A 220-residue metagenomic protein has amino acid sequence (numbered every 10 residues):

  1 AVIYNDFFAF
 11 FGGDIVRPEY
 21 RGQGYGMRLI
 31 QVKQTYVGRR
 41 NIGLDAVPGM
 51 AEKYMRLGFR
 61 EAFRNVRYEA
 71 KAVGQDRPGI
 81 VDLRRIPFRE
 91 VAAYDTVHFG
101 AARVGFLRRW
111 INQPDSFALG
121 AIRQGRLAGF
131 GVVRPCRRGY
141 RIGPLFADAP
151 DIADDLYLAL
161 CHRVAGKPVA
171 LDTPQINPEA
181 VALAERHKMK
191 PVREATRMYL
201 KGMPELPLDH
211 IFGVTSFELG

Functional and structural regions predicted by a protein language model:
D6-F7, G12, R17-R21, Q31-I42 (+1 more regions): Intrinsically disordered, low-complexity, positively biased terminal segments
G24: Conserved G/P- and acidic residue-centered "switch" motifs that form tight phosphate/ATP-binding loops in soluble
L29-K33, G49, Y68, I80: Amphipathic alpha-helical hairpins
R39-P48, M55, R60-V73, P191-M203: Conserved catalytic-core motifs of GNAT/GCN5-like acyltransferases
V47-M50, I176-N177: Short, polar loop motifs at secondary-structure junctions
K53-Y54, G74-R77, A182-A184: Short loop/helix-cap segments at secondary-structure boundaries that form the rim of catalytic
E69-I86: Conserved N-terminal entry element of GNAT/NAT acetyltransferase domains
